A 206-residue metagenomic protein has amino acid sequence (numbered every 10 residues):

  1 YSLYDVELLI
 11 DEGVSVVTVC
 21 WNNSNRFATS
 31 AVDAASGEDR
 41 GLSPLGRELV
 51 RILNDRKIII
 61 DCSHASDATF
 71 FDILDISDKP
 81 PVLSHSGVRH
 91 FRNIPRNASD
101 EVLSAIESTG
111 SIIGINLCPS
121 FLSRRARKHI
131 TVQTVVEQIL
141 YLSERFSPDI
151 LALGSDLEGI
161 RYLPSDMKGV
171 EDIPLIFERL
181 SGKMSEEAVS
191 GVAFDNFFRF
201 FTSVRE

Functional and structural regions predicted by a protein language model:
Y1-N116, S120-L122, V136-S143, I150 (+1 more regions): Extended, charged catalytic domains and RNA/DNA-binding interfaces, predominantly in divalent-metal-using enzymes
C20, G154, D195: Conserved residues at the C-terminal ends of beta-strands
P44, H129, Q133, M167-E171: Soluble non-cytosolic domains of exported or imported proteins
V88, G159, R199: Active-site micro-motifs of SAM-dependent methyltransferase domains
L117, F146-V170: Short acidic/histidine-rich active-site segments
R124-A126: C-terminal helix-coil-helix/basic helical segment that borders enzyme active sites and/or dimer interfaces and provides
K128-H129, I160-M167, L180-M184: Outer-membrane beta-barrel pore domains
K168-E206: Mid-to-C-terminal alpha-helical segments outside catalytic/metal-binding sites
